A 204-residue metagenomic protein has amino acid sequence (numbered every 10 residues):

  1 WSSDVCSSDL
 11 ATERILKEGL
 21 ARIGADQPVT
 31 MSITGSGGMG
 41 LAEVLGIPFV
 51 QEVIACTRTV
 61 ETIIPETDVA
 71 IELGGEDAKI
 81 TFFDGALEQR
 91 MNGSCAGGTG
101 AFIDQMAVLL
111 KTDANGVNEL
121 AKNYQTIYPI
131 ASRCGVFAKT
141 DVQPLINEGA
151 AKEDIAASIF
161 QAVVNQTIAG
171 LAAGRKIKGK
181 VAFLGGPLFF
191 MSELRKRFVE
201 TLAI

Functional and structural regions predicted by a protein language model:
W1-S7: Short, small-residue-biased leader/transition segments that mark boundaries at the very start of proteins
I15-E18, G37-E88, I168, A172-A173: Conserved phosphate-binding catalytic cores of ATP/NTP-utilizing and phosphoryl-transfer enzymes
K17-V29, T167-G179: Phosphate/pyrophosphate-binding loops at sites that engage ATP/ADP/AMP, CoA/4′-phosphopantetheine, polyphosphate
G37, A172-T201: Glycine-rich phosphate-binding loops at beta-strand->alpha-helix junctions
F49-V53, R197-I204: Conserved phosphate-binding/catalytic loops in two-lobed NTP-binding clefts
G85-T126: Glycine-rich phosphate-binding loop plus the immediately following alpha-helix
A138-L171: Adenine-nucleotide phosphate-binding core of ATP-dependent small-molecule kinases
